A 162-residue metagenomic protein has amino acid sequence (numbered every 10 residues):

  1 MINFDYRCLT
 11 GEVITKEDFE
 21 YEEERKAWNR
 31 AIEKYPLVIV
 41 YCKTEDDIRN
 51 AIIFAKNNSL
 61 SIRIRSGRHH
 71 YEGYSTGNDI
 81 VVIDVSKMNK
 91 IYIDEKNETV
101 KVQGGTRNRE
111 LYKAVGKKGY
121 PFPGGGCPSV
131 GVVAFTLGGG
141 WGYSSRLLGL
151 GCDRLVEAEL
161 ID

Functional and structural regions predicted by a protein language model:
M1-L148: N-terminal accessory segments
I91, L150-D162: Active-site and channel-lining beta-strand-loop segments that bind or position nucleotide-derived/phosphorylated
